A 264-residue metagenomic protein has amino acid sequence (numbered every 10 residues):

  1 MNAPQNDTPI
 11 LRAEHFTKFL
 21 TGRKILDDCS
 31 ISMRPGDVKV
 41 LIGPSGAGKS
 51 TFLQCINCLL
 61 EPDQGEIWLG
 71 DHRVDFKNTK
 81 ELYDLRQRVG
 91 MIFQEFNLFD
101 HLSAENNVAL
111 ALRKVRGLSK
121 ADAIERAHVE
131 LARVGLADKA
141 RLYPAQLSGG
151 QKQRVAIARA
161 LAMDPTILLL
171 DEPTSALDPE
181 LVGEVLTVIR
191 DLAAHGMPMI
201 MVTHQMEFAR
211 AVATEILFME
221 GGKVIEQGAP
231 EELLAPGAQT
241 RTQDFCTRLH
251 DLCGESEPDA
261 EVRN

Functional and structural regions predicted by a protein language model:
M1-T17, C253-N264: ABC-family P-loop ATPase nucleotide-binding domain
A3, A121, Y143, M163 (+3 more regions): Polar/charged alpha-helical tracts
P9-L11, K18-G221, I225-Q227: ABC family nucleotide-binding domain
E232-N264: C-terminal boundary and immediately downstream tail of ABC-type ATPase nucleotide-binding domains
